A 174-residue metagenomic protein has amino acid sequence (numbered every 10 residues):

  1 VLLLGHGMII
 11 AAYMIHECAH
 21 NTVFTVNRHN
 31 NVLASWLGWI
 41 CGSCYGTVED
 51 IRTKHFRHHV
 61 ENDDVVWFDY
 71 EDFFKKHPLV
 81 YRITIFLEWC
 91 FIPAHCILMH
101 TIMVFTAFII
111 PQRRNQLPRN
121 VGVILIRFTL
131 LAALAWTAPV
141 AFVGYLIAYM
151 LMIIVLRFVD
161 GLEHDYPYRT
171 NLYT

Functional and structural regions predicted by a protein language model:
V1-H6, M14, N31, W39-L146: Non-catalytic, topology-defining segments of multipass membrane proteins
L3-A11, M150-R157: Alpha-helical transmembrane segments and their membrane-interface exit regions
M8-N27, I51-D63, V159-P167: Acidic (Asp/Glu-rich) catalytic motifs at the cytosolic membrane interface
A19-V23, L37-G42: A broad detector of the eukaryotic-type serine/threonine protein kinase catalytic domain
F24-T25, W67, A135, D165 (+1 more regions): Short, function-defining helix-loop hinge/capping sites that tune catalysis or transport
T25-V32, T47-D50, M150-I154: Short acidic-hydrophobic sequence patches enriched in Asp/Glu that either
N31-L37, L172-T174: Membrane-cytosol interface motif
A148-T174: Extended hydrophobic/aromatic segments used for targeting, binding, or gating
